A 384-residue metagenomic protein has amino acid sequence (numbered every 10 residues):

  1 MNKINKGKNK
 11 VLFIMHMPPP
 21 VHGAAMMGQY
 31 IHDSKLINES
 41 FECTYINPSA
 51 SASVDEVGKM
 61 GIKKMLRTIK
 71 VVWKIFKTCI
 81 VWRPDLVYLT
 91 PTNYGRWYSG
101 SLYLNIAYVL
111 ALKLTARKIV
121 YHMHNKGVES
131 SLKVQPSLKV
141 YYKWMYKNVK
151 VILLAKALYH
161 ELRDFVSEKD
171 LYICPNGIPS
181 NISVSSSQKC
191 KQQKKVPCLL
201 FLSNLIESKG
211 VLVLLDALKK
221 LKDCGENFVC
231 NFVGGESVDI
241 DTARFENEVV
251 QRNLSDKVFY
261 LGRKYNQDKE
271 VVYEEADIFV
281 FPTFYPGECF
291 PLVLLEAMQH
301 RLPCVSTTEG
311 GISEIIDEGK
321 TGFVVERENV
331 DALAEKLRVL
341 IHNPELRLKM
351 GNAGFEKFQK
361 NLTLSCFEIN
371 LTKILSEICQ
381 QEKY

Functional and structural regions predicted by a protein language model:
L12-F13, C190-K209, L215-L218, C230-V233: Conserved donor-binding/catalytic core segment of Leloir-type glycosyltransferases
Y45-A52, L202, V229-R244, G262-R263: Glycosyltransferase donor-sugar binding loop
A243-K264: Nucleotide-activated donor-binding/catalytic signature segment of Leloir-type glycosyltransferases, i.e., the conserved
R263-K264, V271-A276: Short alpha-helical donor nucleotide-sugar binding micro-motif in glycosyltransferases
E274-E288, L302: Acidic donor-binding loop of glycosyltransferase active sites
Q299, P303-S306: Short hydrophobic beta-strand element within catalytic cores of glycosyltransferases and related nucleotide-activated
E318-G319, F323-V330, V339-E345: Conserved acidic donor-binding segment of nucleotide-sugar-dependent glycosyltransferases
A332, V339, L346-N361, F367-K373: A short, well-ordered alpha-helix in the C-terminal region of glycosyltransferases
